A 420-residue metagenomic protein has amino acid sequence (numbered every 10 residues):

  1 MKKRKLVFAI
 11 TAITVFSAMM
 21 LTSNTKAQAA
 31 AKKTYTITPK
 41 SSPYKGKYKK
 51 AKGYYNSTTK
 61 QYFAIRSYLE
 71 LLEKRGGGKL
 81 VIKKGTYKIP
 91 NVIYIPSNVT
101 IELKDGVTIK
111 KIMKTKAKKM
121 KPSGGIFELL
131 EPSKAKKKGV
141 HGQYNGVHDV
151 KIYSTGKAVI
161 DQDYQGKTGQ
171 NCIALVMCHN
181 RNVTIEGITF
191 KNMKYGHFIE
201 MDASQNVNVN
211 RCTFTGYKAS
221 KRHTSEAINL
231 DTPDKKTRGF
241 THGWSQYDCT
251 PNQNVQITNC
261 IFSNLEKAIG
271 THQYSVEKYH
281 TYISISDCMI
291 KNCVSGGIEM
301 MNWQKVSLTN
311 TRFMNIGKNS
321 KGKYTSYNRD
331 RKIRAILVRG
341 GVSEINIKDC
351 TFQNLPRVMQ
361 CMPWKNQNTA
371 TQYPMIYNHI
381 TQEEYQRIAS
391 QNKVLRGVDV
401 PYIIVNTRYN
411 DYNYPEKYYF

Functional and structural regions predicted by a protein language model:
M1-I10: Bacterial N-terminal signal peptides that target proteins for export
T11-M19: Bacterial N-terminal signal peptides
M19-A31: Sec-dependent signal peptide cleavage junction
A29-I65: Right-handed parallel beta-helix/beta-solenoid
Y62, R66, G76-E131, K136-K137 (+2 more regions): N-terminal extracellular ligand-recognition/capping segment immediately after the signal peptide
I65-E73, Y87-S97, K111-M113, G139-Q143 (+6 more regions): Short, T/G/N/S-enriched strand-turn elements that build extracellular solenoid repeat scaffolds
K88-V92, K111-K114, Q162-G166, N171-I173 (+10 more regions): Short glycine/acidic-rich loop motifs that flank beta-strands on beta-rich extracellular proteins
K104-G106, H148-D161, R181-N192, Q205-K218 (+6 more regions): Right-handed parallel beta-helix
